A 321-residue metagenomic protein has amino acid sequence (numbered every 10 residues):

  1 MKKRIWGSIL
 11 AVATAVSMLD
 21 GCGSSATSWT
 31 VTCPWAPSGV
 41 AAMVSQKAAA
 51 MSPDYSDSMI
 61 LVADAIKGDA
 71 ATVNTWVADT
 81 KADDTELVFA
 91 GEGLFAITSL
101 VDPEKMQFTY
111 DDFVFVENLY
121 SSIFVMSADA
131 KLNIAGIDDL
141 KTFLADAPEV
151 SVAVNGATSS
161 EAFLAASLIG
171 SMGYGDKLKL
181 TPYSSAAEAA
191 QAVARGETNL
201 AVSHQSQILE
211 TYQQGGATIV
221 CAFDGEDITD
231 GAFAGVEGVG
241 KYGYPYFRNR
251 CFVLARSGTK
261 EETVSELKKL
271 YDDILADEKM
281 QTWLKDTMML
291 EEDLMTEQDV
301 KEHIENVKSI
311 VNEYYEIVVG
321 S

Functional and structural regions predicted by a protein language model:
M1-S28, V319-S321: Short, low-complexity disordered leader/linker segments with a strong preference for bacterial N-terminal type II
G23-D112, T158-E161, S171-V202, Q207 (+3 more regions): N-terminal (or domain-start) structured segment
S28-W29, A49-D57, W76-T85, L100-E188 (+2 more regions): Hinge/capping helix and adjacent helix->loop/strand transition within the periplasmic-binding protein
W35-P37, G156, F223, T259: Residue-level signal for short, function-critical loop segments
E92-L94, S121, K131, S206 (+1 more regions): Solvent-exposed coil/turn segments that connect beta secondary-structure elements in extracytoplasmic/periplasmic
Q207-A276, Q281, E302, N306-S309: C-terminal lobe and pocket-closing loops of periplasmic/extracytoplasmic Venus-flytrap solute-binding proteins
I274, E278-L294, E316-S321: C-terminal capping/gating helix-and-loop segments adjacent to ligand/active sites or protein-protein/ligand interfaces
M295-S321: Extracellular/periplasmic bilobal clamshell ligand-binding domains
